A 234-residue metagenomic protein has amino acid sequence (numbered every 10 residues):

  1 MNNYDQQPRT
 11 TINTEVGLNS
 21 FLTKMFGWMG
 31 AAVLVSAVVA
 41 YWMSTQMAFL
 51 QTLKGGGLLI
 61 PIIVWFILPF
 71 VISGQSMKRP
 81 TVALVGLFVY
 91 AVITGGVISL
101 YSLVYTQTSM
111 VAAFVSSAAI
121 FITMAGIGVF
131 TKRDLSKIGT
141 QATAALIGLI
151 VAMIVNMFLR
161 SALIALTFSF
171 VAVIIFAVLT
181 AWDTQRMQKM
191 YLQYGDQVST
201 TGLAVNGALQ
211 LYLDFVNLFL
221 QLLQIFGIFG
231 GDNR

Functional and structural regions predicted by a protein language model:
M1-R234: A hydrophobic alpha-helical transmembrane-helix feature that marks the membrane cores and membrane-interface segments
